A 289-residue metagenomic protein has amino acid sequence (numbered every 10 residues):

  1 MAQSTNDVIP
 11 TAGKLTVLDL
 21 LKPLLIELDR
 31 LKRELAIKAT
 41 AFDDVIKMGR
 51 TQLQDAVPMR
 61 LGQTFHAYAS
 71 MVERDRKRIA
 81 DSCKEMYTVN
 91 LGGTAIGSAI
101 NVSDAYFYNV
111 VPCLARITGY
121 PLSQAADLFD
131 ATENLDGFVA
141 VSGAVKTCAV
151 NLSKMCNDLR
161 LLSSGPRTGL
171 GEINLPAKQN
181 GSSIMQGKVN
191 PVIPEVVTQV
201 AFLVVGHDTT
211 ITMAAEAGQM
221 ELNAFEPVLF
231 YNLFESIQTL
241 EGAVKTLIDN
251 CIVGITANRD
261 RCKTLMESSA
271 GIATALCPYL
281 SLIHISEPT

Functional and structural regions predicted by a protein language model:
M1-T5, I9, P23-A36, V57-I211: Internal glycine-rich alpha/beta core junctions
P10, L24-L35, D249-D260, S268 (+1 more regions): Mobile "lid/hinge" segments at catalytic clefts and subdomain interfaces of large enzymes
L15-T16, E235: Low-complexity, glycine/alanine/serine/threonine- and acidic/polar-rich repeat/linker tracts characteristic of secreted
L18-L21: Short, charge/polar-rich alpha-helical segments
A39-G62, N90-G93, G97, G169 (+4 more regions): Glycine-rich cofactor-pocket loops
P112, V139, S183, G187 (+8 more regions): Feature representing long, continuous alpha-helical segments
Q199-M266: Long, amphipathic alpha-helical stalk/connector segments used for oligomerization, subunit docking, or mechanical
I283-T289: Residue-level detector of conserved catalytic or cofactor/ligand-binding positions in enzyme active sites
